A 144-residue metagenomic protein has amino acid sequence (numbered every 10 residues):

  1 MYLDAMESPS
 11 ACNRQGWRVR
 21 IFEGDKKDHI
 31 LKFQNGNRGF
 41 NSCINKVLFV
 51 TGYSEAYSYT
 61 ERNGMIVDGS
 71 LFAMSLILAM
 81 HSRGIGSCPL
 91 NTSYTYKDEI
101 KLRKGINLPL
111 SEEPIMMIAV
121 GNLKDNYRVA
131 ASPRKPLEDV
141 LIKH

Functional and structural regions predicted by a protein language model:
M1-H144: Acidic, surface-exposed loops and disordered segments
